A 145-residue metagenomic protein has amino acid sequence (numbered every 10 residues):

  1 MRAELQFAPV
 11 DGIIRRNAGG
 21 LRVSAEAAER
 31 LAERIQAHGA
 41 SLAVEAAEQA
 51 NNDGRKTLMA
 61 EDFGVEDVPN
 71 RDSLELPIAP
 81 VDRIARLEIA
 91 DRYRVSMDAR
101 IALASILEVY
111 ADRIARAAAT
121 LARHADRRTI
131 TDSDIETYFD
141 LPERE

Functional and structural regions predicted by a protein language model:
M1-E145: Intrinsically disordered, low-complexity terminal regions
